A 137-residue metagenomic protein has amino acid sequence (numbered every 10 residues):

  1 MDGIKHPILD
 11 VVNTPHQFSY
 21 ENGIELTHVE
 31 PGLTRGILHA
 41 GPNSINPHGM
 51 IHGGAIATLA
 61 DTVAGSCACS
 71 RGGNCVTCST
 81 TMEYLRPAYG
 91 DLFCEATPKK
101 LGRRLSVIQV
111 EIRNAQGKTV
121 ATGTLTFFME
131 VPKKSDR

Functional and structural regions predicted by a protein language model:
M1-R137: Terminal targeting signals and extreme-terminal segments of soluble enzymes
